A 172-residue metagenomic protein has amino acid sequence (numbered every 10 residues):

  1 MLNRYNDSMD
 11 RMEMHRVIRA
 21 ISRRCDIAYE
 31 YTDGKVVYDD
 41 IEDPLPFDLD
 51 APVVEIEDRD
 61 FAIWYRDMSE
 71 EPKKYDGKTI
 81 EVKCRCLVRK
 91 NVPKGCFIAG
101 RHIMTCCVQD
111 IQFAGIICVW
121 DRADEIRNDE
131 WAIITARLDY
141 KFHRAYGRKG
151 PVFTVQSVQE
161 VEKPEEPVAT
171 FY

Functional and structural regions predicted by a protein language model:
M1-Y172: OB-fold and OB-like single-stranded nucleic-acid-recognition modules and their adjacent interaction interfaces
